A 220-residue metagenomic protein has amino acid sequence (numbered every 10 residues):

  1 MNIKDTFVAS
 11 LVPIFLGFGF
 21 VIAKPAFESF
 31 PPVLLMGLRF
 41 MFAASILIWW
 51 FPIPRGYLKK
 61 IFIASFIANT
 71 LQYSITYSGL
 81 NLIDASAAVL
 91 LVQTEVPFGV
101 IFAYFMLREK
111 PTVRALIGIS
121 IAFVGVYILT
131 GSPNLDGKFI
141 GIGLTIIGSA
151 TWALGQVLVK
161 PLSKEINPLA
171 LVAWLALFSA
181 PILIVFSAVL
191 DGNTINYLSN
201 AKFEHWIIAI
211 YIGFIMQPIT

Functional and structural regions predicted by a protein language model:
M1-L34, D136-P161, I182-V185, F214: Glycine-/small-residue-enriched transmembrane alpha-helix faces in small-molecule transporters and effluxers
A9, I61-S65, V89, I119 (+3 more regions): Residue-level signature of transmembrane alpha-helical cores of multipass secondary-active transporters and flippases
I14-F15, G19-F20, I48-V92, V100 (+2 more regions): Specific transmembrane alpha-helical segments of multi-pass solute transporters/efflux pumps, especially DMT/EamA
F15-F30, Y73-I83, L91, G155-I166 (+3 more regions): Juxtamembrane C-cap of transmembrane helices in multi-pass membrane transport proteins
G19, L38-I46, L91-F105, S120-I121 (+2 more regions): Alpha-helical transmembrane segments of compact multi-pass small-molecule transporters, enriched in specific families
V21-S29, L80-N81, Y127-I140, A188-A209: Membrane-interface helix termini and inter-helical loops of multi-pass transporters
M41, L47, F102-A103, P111-G131 (+2 more regions): Hydrophobic transmembrane alpha-helices of multi-pass small-molecule transport proteins
G56-K60, V89-V92, R108-I128, L135-I142: Loop-to-transmembrane alpha-helix entry segments
